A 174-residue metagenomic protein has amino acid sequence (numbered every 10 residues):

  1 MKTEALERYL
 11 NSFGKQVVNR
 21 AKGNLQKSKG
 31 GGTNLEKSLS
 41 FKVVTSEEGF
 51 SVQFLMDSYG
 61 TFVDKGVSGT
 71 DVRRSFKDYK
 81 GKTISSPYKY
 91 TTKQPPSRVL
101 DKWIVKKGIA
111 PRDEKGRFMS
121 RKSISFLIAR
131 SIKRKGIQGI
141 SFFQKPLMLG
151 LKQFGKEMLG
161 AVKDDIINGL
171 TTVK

Functional and structural regions predicted by a protein language model:
K2-L6, A21: Contiguous, amphipathic alpha-helical segments that mediate oligomerization or scaffolding in large protein assemblies
E4, N34-K174: Charged, low-complexity interaction tracts
Y9-S12, Q16, Q153: Charged, amphipathic alpha-helical oligomerization/scaffolding segments
N19, G23, G160-K163: Short, intrinsically disordered, mixed-charge
G23-L35: Short secondary-structure junctions
